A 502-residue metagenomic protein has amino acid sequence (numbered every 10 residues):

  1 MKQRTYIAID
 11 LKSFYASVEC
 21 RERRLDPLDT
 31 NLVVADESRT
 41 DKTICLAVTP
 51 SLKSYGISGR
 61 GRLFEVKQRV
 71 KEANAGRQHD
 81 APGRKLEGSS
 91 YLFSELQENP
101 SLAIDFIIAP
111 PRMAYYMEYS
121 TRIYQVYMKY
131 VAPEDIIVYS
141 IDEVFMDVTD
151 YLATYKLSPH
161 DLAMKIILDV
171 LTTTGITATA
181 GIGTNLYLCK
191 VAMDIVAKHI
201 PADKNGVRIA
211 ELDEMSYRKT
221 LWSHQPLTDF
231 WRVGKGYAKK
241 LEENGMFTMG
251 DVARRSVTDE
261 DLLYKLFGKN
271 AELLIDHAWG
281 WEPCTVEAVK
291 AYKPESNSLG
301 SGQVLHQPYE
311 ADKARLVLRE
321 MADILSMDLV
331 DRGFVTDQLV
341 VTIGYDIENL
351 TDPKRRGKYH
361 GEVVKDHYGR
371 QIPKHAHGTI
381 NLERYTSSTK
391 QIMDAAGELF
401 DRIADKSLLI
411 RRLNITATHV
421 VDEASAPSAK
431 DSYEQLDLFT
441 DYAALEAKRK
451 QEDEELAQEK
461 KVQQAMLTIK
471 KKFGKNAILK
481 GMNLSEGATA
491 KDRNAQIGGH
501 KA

Functional and structural regions predicted by a protein language model:
M1-H277, E282-V286, A443-A502: Gly/Gly-Pro- and Ser/Thr-rich, intrinsically disordered tail segments characteristic of DNA damage-repair and tolerance
A8, A103, D229, K235-I410 (+1 more regions): DNA-contacting surface of Y-family translesion DNA polymerases
K12-F14, S38-K42, Y345-L350, V420-A424: Short, charged/polar surface micro-motifs in flexible loops or helix N-caps
V18, G369-A502: Acidic, metal-coordinating catalytic segment for phosphate/diphosphate chemistry, firing primarily on the Nudix
T30, A178, D337-L339, L413 (+1 more regions): Change "...and in nucleic-acid phosphodiester-cleaving endonucleases..." to "...and in nucleic-acid processing enzymes
T184-Y187, D276-W279, V335-I347, L409-D422 (+1 more regions): A glycine-rich phosphate-binding loop feature that marks nucleotide/adenosyl-phosphate handling sites
V191-A192, T351-K354, S425-S428: Short, well-ordered secondary-structure micro-motifs
I209-L212, L227, L299, I380 (+1 more regions): Short clusters of hydrophobic/aromatic residues that line enzyme substrate/ligand-binding pockets
